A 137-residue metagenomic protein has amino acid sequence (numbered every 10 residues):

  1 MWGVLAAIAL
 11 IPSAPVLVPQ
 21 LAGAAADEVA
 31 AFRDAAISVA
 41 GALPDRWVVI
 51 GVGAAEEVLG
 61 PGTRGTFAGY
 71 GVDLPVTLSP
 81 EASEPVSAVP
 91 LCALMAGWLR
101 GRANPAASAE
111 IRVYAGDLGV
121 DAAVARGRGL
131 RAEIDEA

Functional and structural regions predicted by a protein language model:
W2-A88, A93, R126-L130: A short aromatic-anchored loop/beta-hairpin motif
W47-G51, V113, A137: A structural signal for short, well-ordered beta-strand segments and their strand-loop junctions that often border
L99-E136: Glycine-rich phosphate- or other oxyanion-binding loops that anchor nucleotides, phosphorylated ligands
